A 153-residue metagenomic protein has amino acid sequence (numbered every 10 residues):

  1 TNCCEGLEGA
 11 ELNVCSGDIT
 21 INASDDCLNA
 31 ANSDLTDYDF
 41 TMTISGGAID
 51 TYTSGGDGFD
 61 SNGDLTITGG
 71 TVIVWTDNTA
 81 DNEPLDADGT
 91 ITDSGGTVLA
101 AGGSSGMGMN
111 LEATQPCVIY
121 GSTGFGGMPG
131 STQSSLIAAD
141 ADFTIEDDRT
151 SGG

Functional and structural regions predicted by a protein language model:
T1-G153: A composition-driven surface/loop motif
